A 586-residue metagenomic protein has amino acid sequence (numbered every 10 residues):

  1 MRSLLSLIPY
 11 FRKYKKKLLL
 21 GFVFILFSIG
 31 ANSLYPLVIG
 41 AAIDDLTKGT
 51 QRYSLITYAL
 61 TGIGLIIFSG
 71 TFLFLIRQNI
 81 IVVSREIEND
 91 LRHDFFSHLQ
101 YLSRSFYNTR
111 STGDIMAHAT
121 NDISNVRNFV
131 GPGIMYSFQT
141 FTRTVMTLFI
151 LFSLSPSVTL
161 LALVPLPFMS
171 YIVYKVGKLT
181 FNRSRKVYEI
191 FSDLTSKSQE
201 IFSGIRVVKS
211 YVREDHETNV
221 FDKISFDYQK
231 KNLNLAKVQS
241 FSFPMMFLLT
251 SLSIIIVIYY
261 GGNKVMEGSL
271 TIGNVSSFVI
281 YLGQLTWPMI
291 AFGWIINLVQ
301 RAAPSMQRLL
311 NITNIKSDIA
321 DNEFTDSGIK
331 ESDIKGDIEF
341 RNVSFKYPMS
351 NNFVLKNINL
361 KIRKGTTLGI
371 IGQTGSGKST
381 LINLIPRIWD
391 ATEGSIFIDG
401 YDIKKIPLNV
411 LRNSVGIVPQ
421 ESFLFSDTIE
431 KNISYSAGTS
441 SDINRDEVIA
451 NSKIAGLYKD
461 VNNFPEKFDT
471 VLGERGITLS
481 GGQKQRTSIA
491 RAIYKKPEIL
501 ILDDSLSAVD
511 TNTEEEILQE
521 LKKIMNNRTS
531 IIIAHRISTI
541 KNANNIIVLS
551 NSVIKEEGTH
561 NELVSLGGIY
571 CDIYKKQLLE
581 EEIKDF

Functional and structural regions predicted by a protein language model:
R2-S3, F11, I43, I76 (+3 more regions): Juxtamembrane loop-to-helix connectors within ABC transporter transmembrane domains
R12, V23, A31, Y35 (+6 more regions): Hydrophobic alpha-helical transmembrane segments of ABC transporter permease domains
L18-F72, N79, S153-S157, G268-I272: Transmembrane helix-loop-helix hairpins at lipid-water interfaces of multipass membrane proteins, especially the type-1
K48-S54, I150-P167, V173, N234 (+2 more regions): Helix-loop-helix
L99, F221, L309, F340-N342: Conserved catalytic Walker-motif region of ABC-type ATPase nucleotide-binding domains
R104-S105, N121-V130, I134, F138 (+8 more regions): An intracellular "coupling" helix at the cytosolic face of ABC transporter transmembrane type-1 domains
S327-F586: ABC-type nucleotide-binding domain
